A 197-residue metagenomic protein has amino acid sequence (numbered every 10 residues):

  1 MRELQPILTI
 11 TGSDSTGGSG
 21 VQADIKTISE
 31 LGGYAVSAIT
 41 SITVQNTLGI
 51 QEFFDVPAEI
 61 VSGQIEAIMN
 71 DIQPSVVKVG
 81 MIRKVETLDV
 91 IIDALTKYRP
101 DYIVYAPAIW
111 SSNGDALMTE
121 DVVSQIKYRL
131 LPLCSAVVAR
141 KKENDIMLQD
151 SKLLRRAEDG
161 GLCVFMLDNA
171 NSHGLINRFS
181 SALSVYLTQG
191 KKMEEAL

Functional and structural regions predicted by a protein language model:
R2-E66, I72-V76: Substrate-binding N-lobe of the ribokinase-like
P6, P57-Q64, K84-I91, V122 (+4 more regions): General structural feature for long, well-ordered alpha-helical segments within catalytic domains of soluble enzymes
P6-T9, G33-V36, S75-V76, D101-I103 (+3 more regions): Structural motif
I10, L31, I68-P74, A94-Y98 (+2 more regions): Change "in soluble alpha/beta enzymes" to "in soluble alpha/beta proteins
Q22, N169-M193, L197: Short, small-residue alpha-helix embedded
K26-T27, L130, V185: Hydrophobic/aromatic ligand-binding patch that stacks against planar heteroaromatic rings of cofactors or nucleotides
V76-V79, R83-S151: Conserved beta-alpha-beta core of the PfkB/ribokinase-like small-molecule kinase fold
A136-H173, E195-L197: Conserved phosphate-donor
